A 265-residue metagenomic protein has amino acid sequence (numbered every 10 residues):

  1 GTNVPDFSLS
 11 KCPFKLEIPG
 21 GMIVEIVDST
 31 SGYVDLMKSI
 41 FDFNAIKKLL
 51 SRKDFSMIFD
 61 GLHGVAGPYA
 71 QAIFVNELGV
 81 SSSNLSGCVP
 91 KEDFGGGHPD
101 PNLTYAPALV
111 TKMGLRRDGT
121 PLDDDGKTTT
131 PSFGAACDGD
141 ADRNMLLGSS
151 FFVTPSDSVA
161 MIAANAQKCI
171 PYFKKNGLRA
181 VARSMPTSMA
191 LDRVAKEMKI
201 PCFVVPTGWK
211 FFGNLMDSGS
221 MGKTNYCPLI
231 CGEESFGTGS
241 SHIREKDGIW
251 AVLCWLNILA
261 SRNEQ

Functional and structural regions predicted by a protein language model:
G1, F152-Y172, P206-T207: Short, acidic/small-residue loops that bind anionic groups at enzyme active sites
G1-T128: Gly/Ser/Thr-enriched, mixed-charge loops and adjacent short helices that form phosphate/oxyanion-binding elements
M37, D60, L109-V110, A135 (+5 more regions): Buried hydrophobic positions in well-ordered alpha/beta secondary-structure cores of metabolic enzymes
L62-P68, A141-D142, T187-M189, F236: Gly/Ser/Thr-rich loops at beta-strand to alpha-helix junctions that form or flank small-molecule/cofactor-binding
A70-Q71, D142-I162, L191: Short Gly/Thr/Asp-enriched flexible loops that form oxyanion-binding sites at enzyme active sites
K91-H98, A163, G213-M216: Short, charged, surface-exposed secondary-structure boundary motifs
M113-R117, G139, N176: Glycine-rich phosphate-binding loops that contact phosphosugars or nucleotide phosphates
T130-F133, C137, L146-S149, C169-Q265: Phosphate-binding and adjacent anionic-ligand microenvironments
